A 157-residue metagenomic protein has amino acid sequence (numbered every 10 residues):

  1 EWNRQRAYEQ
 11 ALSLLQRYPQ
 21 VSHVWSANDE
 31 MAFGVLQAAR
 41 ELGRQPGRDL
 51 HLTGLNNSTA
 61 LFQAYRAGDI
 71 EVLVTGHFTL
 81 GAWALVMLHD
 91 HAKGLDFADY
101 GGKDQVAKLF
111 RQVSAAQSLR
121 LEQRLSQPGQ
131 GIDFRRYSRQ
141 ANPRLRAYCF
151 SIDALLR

Functional and structural regions predicted by a protein language model:
E1-Q10, S26-M31, L55-T59, T75-W83: Hinge/beta->alpha junction and helix N-cap segments in small-molecule ligand-binding domains
R6-Q20: Short, well-structured alpha-helical segments in soluble
S13-R17, A38-L42, A64, G68 (+1 more regions): Structured segments of extracytoplasmic/periplasmic soluble domains in secreted or envelope-associated proteins
Q20-V21, I70: Local beta-strand N-terminus motif with an aromatic residue
W25-D69: Venus flytrap/periplasmic-binding-protein-like
A67-H77: Short beta-strand elements at the ligand-binding edges of bilobed clamshell
L85-R157: Hinge/cleft segment of the Venus flytrap/periplasmic-binding protein
